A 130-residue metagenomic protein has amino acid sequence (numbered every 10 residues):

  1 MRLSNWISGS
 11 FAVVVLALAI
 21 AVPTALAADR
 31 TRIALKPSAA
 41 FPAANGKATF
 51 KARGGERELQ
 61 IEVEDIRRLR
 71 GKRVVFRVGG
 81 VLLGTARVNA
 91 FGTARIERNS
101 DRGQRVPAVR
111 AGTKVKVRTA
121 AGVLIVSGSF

Functional and structural regions predicted by a protein language model:
L3-G9, L18-F130: N-terminal targeting/export leaders
V13-V15: Eukaryotic membrane transport/trafficking proteins
